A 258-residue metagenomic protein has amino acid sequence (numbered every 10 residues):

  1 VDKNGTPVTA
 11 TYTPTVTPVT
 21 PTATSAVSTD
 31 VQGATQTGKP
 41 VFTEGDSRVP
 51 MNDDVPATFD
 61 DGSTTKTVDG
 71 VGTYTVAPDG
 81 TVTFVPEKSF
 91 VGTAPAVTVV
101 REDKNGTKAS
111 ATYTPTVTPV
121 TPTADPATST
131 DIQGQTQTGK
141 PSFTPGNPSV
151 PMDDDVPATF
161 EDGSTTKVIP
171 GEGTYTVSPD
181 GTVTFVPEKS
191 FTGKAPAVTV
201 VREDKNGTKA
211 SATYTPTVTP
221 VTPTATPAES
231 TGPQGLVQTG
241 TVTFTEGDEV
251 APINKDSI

Functional and structural regions predicted by a protein language model:
V1-A10, T64-A111, T165-A212: Acidic, turn/loop-rich segments in luminal/extracellular domains of secretory-pathway and cell-surface proteins
N4-D53, A96, K104-D154, A197 (+1 more regions): Extracellular interdomain linkers/hinges and stalk-like, low-complexity segments in secreted or single-pass
D46-D69, N147-P170, T176, T184 (+1 more regions): Change to "...patches in solvent-exposed regions of secreted, membrane-anchored, or virion-exposed structural
